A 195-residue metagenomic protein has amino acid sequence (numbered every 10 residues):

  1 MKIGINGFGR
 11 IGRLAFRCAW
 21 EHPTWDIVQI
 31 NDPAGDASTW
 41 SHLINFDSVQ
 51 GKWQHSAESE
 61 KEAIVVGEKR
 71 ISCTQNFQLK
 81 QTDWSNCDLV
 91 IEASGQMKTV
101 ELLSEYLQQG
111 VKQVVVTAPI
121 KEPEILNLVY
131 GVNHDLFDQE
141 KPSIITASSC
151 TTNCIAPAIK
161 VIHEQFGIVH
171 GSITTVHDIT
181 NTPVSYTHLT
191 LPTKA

Functional and structural regions predicted by a protein language model:
M1-V184: N-terminal Rossmann-like NAD(P) cofactor-binding subdomain of oxidoreductases, focused on the glycine-rich
H188-A195: Single conserved hydrophobic/aromatic residue that forms the stacking wall/gate of nucleotide- or nucleobase-binding
